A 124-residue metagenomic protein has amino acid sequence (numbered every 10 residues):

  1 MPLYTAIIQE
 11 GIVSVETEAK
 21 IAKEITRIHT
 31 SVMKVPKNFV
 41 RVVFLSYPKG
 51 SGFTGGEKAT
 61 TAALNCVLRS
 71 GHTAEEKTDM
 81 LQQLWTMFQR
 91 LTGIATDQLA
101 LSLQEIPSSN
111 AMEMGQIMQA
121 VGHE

Functional and structural regions predicted by a protein language model:
M1-E124: Interaction-mediating elements
